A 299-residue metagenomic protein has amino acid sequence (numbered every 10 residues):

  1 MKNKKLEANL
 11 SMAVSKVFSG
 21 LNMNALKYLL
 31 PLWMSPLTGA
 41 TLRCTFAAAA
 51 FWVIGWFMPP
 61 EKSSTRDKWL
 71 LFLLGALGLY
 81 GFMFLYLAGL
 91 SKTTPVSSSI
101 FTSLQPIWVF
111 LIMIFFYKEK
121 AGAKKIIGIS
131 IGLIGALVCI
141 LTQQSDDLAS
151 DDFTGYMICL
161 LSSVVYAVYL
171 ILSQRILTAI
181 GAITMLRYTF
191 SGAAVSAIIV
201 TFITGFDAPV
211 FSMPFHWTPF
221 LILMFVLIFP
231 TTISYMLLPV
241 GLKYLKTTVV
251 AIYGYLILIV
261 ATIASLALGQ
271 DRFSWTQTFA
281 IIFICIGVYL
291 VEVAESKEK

Functional and structural regions predicted by a protein language model:
M1-L42, A149-R175, V195-I199, K299: Glycine-/small-residue-enriched transmembrane alpha-helix faces in small-molecule transporters and effluxers
K4-A8, L32-L37, T41, S63-W69 (+3 more regions): Juxtamembrane helix-entry segments on the extracytoplasmic side of multipass membrane proteins
F18-M23, W52-T102, V138, L227-L245: Specific transmembrane alpha-helical segments of multi-pass solute transporters/efflux pumps, especially DMT/EamA
L21, A25-Y28, L32, A47-S63 (+4 more regions): Membrane-interface helix-cap regions at the ends of transmembrane helices in multi-pass membrane proteins
P31-G81, W108, V164-L172, L186-D207 (+2 more regions): Transmembrane alpha-helices of multi-pass small-molecule transport proteins
T41-L42, M83, S98-L104, L172-V195 (+1 more regions): Helix-helix packing/entry segments at the starts of transmembrane helices
A50, G55-P60, Q105-S130, L258-F279: C-terminal transmembrane-helix exit sites in multi-pass transporters
F51, F72, A121-Q143, Y255 (+1 more regions): Hydrophobic transmembrane alpha-helices of multi-pass small-molecule transport proteins
